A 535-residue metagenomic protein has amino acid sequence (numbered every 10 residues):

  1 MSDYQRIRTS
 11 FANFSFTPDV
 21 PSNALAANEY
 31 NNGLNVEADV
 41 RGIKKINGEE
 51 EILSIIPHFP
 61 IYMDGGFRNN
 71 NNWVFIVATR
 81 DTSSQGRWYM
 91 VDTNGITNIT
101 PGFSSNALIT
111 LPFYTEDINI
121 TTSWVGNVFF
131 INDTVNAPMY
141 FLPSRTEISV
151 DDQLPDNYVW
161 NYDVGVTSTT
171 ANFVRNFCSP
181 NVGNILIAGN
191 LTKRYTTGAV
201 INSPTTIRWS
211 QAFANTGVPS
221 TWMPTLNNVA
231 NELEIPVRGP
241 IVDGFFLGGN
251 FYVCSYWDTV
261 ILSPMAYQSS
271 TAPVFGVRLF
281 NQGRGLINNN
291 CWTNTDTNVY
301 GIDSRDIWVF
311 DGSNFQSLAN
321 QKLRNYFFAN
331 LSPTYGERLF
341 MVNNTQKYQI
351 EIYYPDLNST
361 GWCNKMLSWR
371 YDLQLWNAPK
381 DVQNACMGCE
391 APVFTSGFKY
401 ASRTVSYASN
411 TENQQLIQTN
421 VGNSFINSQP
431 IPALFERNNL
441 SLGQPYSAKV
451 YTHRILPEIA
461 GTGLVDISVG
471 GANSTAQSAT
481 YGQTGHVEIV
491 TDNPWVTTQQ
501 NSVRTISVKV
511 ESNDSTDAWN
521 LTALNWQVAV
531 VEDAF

Functional and structural regions predicted by a protein language model:
M1-V128, G283-N290, N294-N298, I302-F535: Beta-sheet repeat architectures centered on beta-propellers
L53, F59-P60, G102, L154-R338: Beta-propeller and closely related beta-pinwheel folds
F67, T79-T82, V135, T192 (+1 more regions): Short glycine-rich, polar/acidic loop-and-turn segments at beta strand-coil junctions
R80, R87-V91, M139-P143, Y195-T225 (+4 more regions): Short beta-strand segments and strand-loop junctions that repeat across beta-rich extracellular domains
I96, M139-L142, V182, I187 (+9 more regions): Broad hydrophobic/π-residue packing in well-ordered secondary structure
D117-D163: Hydrophobic or amphipathic alpha-helical targeting/insertion segments
L142, P155-N157, N161-T167, S428-I431 (+1 more regions): Negatively charged, Asp/Glu-rich surface segments that serve as flexible interaction/assembly modules
